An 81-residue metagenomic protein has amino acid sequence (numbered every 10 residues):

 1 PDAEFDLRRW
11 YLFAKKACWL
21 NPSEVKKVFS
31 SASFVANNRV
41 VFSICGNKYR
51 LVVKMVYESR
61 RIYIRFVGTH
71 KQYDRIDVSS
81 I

Functional and structural regions predicted by a protein language model:
P1-K48, V56-Y63, H70-I81: Basic, Lys/Arg-enriched alpha-helical interface segments
